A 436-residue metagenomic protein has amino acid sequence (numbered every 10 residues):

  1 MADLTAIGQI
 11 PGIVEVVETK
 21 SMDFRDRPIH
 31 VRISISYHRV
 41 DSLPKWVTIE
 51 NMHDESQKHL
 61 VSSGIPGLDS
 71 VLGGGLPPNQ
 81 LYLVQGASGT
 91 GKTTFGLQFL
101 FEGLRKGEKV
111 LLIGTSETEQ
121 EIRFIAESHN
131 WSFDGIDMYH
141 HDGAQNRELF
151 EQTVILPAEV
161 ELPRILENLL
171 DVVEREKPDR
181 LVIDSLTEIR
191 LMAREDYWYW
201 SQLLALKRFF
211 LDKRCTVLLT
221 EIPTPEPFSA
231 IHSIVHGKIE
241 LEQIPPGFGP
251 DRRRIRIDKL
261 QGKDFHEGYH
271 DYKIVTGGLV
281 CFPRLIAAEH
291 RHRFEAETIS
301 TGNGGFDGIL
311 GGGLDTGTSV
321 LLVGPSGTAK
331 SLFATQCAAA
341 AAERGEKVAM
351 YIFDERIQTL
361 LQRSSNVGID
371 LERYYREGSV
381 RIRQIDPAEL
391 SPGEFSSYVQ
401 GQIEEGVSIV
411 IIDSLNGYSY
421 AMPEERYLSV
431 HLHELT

Functional and structural regions predicted by a protein language model:
M1, C215-V275: Phosphate-binding/switch region of NTP-binding enzymes
H30-R32, Y37, D41-P44, T48: Short, positively charged and aromatic/hydrophobic N-terminal segments
N51-D54, D264-H292: Charged, amphipathic alpha-helical linker segments immediately N-terminal to NTP-binding catalytic cores
H53-P66, E289-G304: N-terminal pre-Walker A segment at the start of P-loop NTPase domains
I65-G75, N303-G313: Pre-Walker A adenine-sensing motif
G75-S132, I136, L310-D370: Walker A/P-loop NTP-binding active-site region of P-loop NTPases, recognizing the glycine-rich GxxxxGKT/S
E108-L191, E346-P423: Conserved inter-motif catalytic segment of the P-loop NTP-binding fold
A193, W198-I222, S429-T436: Substrate-engagement module of ASCE P-loop NTPases
